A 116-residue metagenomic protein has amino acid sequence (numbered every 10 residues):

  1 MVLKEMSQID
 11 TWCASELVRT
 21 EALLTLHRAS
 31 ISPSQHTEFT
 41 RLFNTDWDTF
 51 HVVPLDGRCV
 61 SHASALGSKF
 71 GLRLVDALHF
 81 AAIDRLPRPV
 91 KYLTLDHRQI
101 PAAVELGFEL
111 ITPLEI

Functional and structural regions predicted by a protein language model:
M1, H27, D46, I100-P101: Noncatalytic, solvent-exposed loop/strand surfaces of beta-propeller-type extracellular/periplasmic domains
M1-L17, A29-R41, F108, I116: Short, well-structured N-terminal submotif of metal-dependent ribonuclease cores
E5-M6, G67, A103: A generic structural signal for well-ordered alpha-helical segments
Q8-W12, T49-H51, P87-K91: Short active-site oxyanion
C13-A14, P54, L74-A77, T94: Short beta-strand scaffold positions
S15, R19, A81-I116: Acidic, PIN/NYN-like endoribonuclease modules and their adjacent C-terminal/linker elements
D48-F70, A77-H79: Acidic catalytic patch
